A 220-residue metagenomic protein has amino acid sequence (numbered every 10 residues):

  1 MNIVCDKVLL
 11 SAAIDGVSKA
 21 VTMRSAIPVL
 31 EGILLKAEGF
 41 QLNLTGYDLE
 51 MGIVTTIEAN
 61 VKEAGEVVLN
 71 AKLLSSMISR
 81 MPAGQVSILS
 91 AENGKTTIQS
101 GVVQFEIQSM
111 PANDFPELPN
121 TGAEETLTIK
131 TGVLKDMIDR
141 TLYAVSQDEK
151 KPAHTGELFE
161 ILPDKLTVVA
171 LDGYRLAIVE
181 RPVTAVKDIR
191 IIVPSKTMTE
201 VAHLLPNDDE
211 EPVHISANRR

Functional and structural regions predicted by a protein language model:
M1-R220: Structural preference for solvent-exposed beta-strand-turn elements and adjacent flexible terminal/loop segments within
